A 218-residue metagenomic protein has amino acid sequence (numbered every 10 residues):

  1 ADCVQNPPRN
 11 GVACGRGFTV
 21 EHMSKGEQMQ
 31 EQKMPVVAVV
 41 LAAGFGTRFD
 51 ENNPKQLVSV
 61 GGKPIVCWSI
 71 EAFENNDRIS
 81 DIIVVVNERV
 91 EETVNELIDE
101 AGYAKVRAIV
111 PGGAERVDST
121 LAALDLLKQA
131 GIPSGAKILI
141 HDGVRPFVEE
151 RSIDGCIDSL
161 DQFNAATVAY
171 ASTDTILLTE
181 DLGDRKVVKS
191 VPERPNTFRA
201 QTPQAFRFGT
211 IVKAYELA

Functional and structural regions predicted by a protein language model:
Q5, R9, K25-Q28: Charged/polar low-complexity intrinsically disordered segments
K33-T93: N-terminal glycine-rich phosphate-binding loop and ensuing alpha1 helix
V40, V66, A123, D142 (+2 more regions): Residue-level signal for inorganic ion chemistry
D99-A136: Short phosphate-binding loop-to-helix
S134, F147-A218: Conserved core of the sugar-phosphate nucleotidyltransferase
K137-H141: Short aromatic-hydrophobic micro-motifs that form the base-stacking/packing surface for donor nucleotide recognition
